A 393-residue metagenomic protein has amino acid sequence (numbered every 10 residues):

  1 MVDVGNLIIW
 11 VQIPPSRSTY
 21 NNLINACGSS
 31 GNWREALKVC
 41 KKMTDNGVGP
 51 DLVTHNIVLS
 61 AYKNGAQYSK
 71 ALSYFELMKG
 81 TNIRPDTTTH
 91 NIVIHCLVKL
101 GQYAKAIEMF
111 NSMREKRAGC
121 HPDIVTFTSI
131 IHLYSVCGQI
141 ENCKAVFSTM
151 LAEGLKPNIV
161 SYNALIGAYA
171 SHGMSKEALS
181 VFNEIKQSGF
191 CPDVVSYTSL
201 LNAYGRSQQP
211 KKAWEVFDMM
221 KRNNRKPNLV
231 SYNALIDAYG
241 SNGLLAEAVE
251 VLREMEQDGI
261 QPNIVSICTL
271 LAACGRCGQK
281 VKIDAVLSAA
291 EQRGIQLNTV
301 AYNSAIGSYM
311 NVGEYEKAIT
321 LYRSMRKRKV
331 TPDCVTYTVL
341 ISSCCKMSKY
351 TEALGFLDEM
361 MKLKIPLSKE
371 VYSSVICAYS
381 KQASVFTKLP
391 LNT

Functional and structural regions predicted by a protein language model:
M1, I8, M43, M78 (+10 more regions): Methionine-biased hydrophobic packing positions in alpha-helices, especially within tandem helical repeat solenoids
M1, S16-N21, N25, A36 (+32 more regions): Pentatricopeptide repeat
G5, C40, F75, F110 (+9 more regions): Inward-facing hydrophobic residues that define packing positions of alpha-helical scaffold repeats
Q12, G31, G47, A66 (+16 more regions): Inter-helix linker motif
G28, K63, L97-V98, S135 (+8 more regions): Non-globular disordered terminal and juxtamembrane segments underlying protein topogenesis/assembly
